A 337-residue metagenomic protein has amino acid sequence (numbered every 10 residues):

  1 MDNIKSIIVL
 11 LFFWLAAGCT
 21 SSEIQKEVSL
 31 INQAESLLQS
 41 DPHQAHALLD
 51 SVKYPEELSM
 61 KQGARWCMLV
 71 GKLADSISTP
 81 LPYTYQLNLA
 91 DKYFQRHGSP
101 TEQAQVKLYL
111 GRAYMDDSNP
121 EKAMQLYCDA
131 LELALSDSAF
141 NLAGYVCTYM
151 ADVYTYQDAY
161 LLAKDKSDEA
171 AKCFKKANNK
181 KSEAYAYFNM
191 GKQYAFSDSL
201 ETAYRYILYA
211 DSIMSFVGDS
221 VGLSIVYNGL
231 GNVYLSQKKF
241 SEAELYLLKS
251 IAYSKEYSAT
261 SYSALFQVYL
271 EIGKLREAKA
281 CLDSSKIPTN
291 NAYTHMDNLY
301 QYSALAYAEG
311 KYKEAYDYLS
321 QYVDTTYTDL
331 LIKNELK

Functional and structural regions predicted by a protein language model:
L15-G18: C-terminal motif of bacterial Sec signal peptides marking the signal peptidase cleavage site
S22-H46, D50, Y54, M60 (+6 more regions): Hydrophobic positions within repeat-based interaction scaffolds
I24-Q25, S59-G63, T101, N141 (+5 more regions): Residue signature of alpha-solenoid helical repeat architecture, marking inter-repeat boundaries and helix-start
D50-P55, N88-S99, C128-S138, D168-N179 (+4 more regions): Amphipathic alpha-helical segments of tetratricopeptide repeats
C67-V70, Q86, Q103-Y114, L126 (+13 more regions): TPR/Sel1-like alpha-solenoid repeat signature
P82-Y85, N119-C128, A159-K172, S199-Y209 (+2 more regions): Structural signature of tandem alpha-helical TPR/SEL1-like repeats, specifically the intra-repeat loop/turn
